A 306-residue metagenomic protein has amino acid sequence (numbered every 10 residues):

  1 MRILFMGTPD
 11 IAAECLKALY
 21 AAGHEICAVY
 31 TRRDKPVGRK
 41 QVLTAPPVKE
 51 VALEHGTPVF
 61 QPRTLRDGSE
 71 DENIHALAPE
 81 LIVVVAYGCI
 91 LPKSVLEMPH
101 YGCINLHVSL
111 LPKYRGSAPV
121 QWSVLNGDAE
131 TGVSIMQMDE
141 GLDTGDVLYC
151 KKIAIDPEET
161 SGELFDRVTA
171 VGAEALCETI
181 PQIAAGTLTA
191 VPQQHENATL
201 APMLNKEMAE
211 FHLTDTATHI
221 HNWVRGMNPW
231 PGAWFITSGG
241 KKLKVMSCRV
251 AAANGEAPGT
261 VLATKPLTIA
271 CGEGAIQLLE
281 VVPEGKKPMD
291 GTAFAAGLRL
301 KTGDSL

Functional and structural regions predicted by a protein language model:
M1-R39: N-terminal Rossmann-like dinucleotide-binding module
R2-L4, E25-V29, P58-L77, I82 (+1 more regions): Internal alpha/beta domain cores that form substrate/cofactor-binding pockets in large enzymes and binding proteins
G7, V29, A52, I82 (+7 more regions): A residue-level signal for conserved active-site and pocket-lining positions in enzyme catalytic cores
A13, V42-A45, D67-D71, C89 (+1 more regions): Structural motif corresponding to alpha-helix initiation and N-cap regions
A22, R32, L81-L200: Donor/substrate-binding cores of folate-linked one-carbon enzymes
K35-H55: N-terminal beta-loop-helix "entrance" segment that forms/cooperates in small-molecule cofactor or anionic ligand
P202-D215: Acyl-group handling in specialized metabolite and lipid biosynthesis
L213-L306: An anion-binding loop in the catalytic cleft
